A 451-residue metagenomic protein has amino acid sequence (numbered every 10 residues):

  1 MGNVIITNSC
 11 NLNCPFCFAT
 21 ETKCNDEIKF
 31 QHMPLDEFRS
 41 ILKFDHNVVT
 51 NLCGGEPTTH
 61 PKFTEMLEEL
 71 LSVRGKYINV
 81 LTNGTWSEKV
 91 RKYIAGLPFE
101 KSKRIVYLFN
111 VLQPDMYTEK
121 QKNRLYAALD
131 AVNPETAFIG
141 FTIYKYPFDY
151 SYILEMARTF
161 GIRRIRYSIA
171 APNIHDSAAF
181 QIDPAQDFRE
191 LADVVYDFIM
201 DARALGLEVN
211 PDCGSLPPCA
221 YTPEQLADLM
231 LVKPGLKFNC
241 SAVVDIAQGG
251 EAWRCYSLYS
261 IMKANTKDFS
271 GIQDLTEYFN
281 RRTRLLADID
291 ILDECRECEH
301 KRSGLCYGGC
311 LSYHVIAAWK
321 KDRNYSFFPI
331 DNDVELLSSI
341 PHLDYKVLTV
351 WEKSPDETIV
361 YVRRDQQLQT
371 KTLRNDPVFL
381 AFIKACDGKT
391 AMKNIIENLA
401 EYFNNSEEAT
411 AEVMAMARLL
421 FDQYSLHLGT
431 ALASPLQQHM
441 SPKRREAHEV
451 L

Functional and structural regions predicted by a protein language model:
M1-M33, F44-D45: Canonical Radical SAM [4Fe-4S] cluster-binding loop centered on the CxxxCxxC motif and its immediate flanking residues
C17, L285-V334: Cysteine-cluster motifs in flexible loop/terminal segments that predominantly coordinate metals
L35-C53, H60-F188: Radical SAM/AdoMet-radical enzyme domain recognition
E190-Q225, E251-Y307: C-terminal accessory region of radical SAM enzymes
K233-S241: Short, small/polar residue-rich loop motifs at catalytic or cofactor-binding pockets
E297, T370-L451: Long, charge-rich, low-complexity alpha-helical segments
F327-P355: Hydrophobic packing positions characteristic of elongated beta-solenoid/beta-helix-type spike/fiber shafts
E352-L380: Short alpha-helical segments that sit at the start of domains
